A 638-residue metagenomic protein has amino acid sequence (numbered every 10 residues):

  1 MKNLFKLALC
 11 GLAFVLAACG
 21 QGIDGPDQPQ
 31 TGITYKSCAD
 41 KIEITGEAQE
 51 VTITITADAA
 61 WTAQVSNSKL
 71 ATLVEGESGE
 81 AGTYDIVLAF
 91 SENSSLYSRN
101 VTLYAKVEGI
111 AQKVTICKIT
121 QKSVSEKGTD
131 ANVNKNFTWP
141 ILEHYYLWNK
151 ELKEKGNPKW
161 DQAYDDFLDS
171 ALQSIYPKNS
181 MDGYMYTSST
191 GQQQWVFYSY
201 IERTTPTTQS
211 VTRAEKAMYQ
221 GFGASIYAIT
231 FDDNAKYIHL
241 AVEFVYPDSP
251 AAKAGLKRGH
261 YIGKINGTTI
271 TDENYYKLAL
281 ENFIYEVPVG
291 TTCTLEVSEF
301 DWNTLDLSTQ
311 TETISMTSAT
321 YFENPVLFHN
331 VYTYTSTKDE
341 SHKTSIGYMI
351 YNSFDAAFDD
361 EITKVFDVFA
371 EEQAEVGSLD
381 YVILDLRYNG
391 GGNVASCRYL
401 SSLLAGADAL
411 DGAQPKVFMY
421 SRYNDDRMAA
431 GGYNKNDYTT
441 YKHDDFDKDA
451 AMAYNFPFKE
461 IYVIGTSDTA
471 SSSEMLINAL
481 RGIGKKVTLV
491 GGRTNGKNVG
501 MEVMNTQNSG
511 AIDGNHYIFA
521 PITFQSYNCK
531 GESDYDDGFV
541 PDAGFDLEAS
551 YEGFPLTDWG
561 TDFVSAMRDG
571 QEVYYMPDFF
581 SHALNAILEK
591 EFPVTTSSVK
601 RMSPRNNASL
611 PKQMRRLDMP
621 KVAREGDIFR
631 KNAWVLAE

Functional and structural regions predicted by a protein language model:
N3, L7-G11, V15-K41, E108-N132: Bacterial Sec-dependent N-terminal signal peptides
G32, C38-K41, D58-V87: Surface-exposed binding patches on compact interaction domains or structured appendages
I42-E47: Short, solvent-exposed loop/linker segments at the N-terminal edge of repeated beta-sheet extracellular domains
Q49-I53: Structural beta-strand segments of beta-rich domains
I86-L88, Y97-G109: A short beta-strand micro-motif common to beta-rich folds, especially ectodomain repeats
S91-S98, V287-V289: Surface-exposed, short loops/turns at beta-strand junctions within beta-sandwich domains
S125-I383, G390, S396, G406 (+2 more regions): Flexible, low-complexity junctional segments that flank or bridge functional domains
H342, I346-M349, S353-K364, E372 (+2 more regions): C-terminal "post-core" interaction segments
